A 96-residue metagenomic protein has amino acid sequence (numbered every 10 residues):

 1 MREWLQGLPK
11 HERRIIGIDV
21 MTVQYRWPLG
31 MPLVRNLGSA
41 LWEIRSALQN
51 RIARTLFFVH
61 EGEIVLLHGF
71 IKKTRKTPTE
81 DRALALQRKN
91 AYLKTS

Functional and structural regions predicted by a protein language model:
R2-I52, H60-I64, I71-S96: Basic, Lys/Arg-enriched alpha-helical interface segments
